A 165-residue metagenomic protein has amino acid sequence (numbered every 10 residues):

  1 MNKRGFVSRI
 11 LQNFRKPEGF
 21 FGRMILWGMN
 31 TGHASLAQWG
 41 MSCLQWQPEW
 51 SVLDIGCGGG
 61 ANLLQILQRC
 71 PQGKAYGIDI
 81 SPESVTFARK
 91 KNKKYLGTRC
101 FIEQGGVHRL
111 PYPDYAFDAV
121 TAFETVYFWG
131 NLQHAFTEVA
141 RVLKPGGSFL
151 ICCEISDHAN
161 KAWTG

Functional and structural regions predicted by a protein language model:
M1-F21: N-terminal, positively charged/glycine-rich alpha-helical extensions of SAM-dependent methyltransferases
T31-W50, Q65: Conserved alpha-helix/loop element of class I SAM-dependent methyltransferases that forms part of the SAM/SAH-binding
W50, G73, G147: Glycine-centered, small-residue-biased loops immediately flanking beta-strands in adenine/cofactor-binding cores
L53-R109: Class I SAM-dependent methyltransferase SAM/SAH-binding core
H108-V120: A short acidic, Gly/Pro-enriched loop at the edge of an enzyme's catalytic core that lines a small-molecule cofactor
A119-L132: A short SAM/SAH-binding and catalytic strip from SAM-dependent methyltransferases
Q133-P145: A short glycine-rich, Lys/Arg-flanked "PGG" loop and its adjoining helix->strand segment in the class I
S148-G165: Conserved class I S-adenosyl-L-methionine
